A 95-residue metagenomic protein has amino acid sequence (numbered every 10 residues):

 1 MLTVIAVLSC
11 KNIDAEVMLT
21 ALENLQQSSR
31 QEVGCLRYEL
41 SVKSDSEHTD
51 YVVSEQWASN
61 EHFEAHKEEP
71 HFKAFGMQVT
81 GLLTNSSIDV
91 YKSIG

Functional and structural regions predicted by a protein language model:
M1-Y51, A58-E68, T84, D89-G95: Short S/T/G/P-rich N-terminal loop/turn motif that feeds into the first structured element of a domain
H71: Short acidic-hydrophobic sequence patches enriched in Asp/Glu that either
G76-Q78: Short, Lys/Arg-enriched C-terminal cap helix and immediately downstream tail that follows
